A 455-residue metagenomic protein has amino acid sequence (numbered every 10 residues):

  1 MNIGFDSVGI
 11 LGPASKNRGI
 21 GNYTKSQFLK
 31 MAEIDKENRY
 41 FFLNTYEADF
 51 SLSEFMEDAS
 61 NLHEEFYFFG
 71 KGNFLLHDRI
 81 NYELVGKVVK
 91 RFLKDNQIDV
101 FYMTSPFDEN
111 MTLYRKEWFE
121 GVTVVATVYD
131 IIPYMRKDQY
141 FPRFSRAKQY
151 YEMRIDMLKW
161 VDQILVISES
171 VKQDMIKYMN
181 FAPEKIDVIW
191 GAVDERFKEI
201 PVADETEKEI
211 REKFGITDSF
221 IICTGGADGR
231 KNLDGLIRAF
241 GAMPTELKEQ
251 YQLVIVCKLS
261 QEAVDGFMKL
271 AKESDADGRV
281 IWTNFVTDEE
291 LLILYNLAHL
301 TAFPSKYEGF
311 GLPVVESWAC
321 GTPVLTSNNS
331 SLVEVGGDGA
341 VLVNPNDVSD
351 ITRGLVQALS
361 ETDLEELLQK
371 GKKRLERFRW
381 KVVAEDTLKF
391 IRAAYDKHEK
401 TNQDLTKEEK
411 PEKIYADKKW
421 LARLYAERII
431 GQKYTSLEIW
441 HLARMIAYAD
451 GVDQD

Functional and structural regions predicted by a protein language model:
M1-Q454: Carbohydrate transferase catalytic cores enriched for Leloir-type hexosyltransferases
